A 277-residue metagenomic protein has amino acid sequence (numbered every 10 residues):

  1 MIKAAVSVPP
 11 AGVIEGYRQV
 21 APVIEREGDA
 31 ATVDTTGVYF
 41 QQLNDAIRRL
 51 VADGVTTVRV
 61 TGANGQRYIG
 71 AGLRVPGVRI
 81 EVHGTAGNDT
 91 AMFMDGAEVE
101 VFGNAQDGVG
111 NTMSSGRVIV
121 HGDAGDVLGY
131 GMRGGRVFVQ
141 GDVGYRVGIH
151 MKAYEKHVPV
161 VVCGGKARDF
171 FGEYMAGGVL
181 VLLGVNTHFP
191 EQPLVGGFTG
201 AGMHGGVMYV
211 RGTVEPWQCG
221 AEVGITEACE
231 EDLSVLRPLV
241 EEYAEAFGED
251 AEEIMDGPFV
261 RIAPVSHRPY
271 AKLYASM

Functional and structural regions predicted by a protein language model:
M1-M277: Long, distal/terminal scaffolding or interaction modules with repetitive or compositionally biased sequence
